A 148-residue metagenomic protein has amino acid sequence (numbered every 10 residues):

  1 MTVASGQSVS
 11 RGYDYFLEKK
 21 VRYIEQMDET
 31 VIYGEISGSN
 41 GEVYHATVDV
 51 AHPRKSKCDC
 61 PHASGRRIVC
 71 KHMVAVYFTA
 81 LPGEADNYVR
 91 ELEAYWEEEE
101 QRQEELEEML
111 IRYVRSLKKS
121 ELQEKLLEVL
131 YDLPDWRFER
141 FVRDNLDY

Functional and structural regions predicted by a protein language model:
M1-Y148: Long, low-complexity, compositionally biased intrinsically disordered regions
